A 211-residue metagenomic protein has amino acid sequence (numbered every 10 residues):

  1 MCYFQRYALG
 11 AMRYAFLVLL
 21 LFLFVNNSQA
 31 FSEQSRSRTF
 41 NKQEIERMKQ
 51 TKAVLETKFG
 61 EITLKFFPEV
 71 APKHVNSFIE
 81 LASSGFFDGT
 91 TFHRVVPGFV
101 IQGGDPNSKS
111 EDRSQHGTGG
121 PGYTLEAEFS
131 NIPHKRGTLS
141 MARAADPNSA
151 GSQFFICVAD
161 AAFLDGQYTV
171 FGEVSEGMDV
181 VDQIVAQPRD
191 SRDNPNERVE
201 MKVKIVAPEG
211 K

Functional and structural regions predicted by a protein language model:
C2-V18, F22, Q29: Short, basic, low-complexity termini and linkers enriched in Ser/Thr/Gly/Pro that act as targeting/leader peptides
L20-K211: Cyclophilin-like peptidyl-prolyl cis-trans isomerases
